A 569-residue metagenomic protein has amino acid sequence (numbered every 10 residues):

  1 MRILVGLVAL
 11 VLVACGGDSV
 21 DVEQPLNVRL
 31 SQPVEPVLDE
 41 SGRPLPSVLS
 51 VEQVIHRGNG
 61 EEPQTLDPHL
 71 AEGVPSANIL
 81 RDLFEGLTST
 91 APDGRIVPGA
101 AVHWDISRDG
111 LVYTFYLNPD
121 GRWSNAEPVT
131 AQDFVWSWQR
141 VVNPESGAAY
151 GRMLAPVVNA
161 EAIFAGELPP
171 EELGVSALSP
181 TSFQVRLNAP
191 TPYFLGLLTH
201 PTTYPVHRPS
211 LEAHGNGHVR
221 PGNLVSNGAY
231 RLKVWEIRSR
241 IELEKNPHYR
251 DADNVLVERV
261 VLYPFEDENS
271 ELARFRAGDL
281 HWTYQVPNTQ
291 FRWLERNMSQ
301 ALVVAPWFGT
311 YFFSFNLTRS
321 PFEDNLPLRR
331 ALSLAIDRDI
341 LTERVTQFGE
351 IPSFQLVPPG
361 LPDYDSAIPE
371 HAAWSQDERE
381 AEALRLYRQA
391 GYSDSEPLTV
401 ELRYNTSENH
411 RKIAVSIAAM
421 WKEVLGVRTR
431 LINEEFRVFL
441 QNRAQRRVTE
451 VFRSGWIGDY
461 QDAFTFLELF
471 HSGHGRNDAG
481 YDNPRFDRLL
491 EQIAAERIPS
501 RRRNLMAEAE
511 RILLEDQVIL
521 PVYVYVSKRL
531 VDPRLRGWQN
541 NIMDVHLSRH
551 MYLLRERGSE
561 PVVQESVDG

Functional and structural regions predicted by a protein language model:
S19-V22, K233-E244, V261-R319, E343: Extracellular/periplasmic solute-recognition and catalytic clefts
V28, I237, E380, L384-G458 (+2 more regions): Ligand/substrate-recognition segments at binding pockets and active sites
V37-D39, G58-R108, N223-S226: N-terminal lobe/hinge region of extracytoplasmic solute-binding protein
H56, T130-S137, P180-R186, P190 (+8 more regions): Alpha-helical secondary-structure segments
V102-M153, Q184, E271-R274, F322: Aromatic- and charge-enriched surface segment that lines or borders ligand/interaction sites
G166-E172, S176, P180-T181, A189-V255 (+5 more regions): Gly/Pro-rich hinge or "lid" segments in bacterial periplasmic/extracellular proteins
P352-Q389, S407-K412: Structural transition elements
R529-G569: Long beta-strand-rich cores associated with HINT superfamily self-processing modules
